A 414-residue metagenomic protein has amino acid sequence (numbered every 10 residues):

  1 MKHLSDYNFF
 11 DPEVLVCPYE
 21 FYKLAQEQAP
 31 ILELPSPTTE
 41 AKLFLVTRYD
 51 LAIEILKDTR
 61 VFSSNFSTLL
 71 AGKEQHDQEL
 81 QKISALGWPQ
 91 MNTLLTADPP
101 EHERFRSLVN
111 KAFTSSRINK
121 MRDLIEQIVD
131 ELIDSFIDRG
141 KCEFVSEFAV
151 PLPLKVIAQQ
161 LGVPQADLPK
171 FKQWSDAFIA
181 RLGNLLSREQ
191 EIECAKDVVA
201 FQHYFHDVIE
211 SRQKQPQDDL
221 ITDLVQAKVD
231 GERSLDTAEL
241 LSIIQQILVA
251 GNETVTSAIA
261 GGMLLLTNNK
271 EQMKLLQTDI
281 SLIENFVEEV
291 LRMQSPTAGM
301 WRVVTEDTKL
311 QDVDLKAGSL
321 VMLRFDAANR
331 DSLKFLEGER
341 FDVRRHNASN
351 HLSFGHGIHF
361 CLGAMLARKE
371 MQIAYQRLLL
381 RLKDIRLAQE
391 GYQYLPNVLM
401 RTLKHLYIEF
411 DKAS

Functional and structural regions predicted by a protein language model:
M1-S414: Cytochrome P450
